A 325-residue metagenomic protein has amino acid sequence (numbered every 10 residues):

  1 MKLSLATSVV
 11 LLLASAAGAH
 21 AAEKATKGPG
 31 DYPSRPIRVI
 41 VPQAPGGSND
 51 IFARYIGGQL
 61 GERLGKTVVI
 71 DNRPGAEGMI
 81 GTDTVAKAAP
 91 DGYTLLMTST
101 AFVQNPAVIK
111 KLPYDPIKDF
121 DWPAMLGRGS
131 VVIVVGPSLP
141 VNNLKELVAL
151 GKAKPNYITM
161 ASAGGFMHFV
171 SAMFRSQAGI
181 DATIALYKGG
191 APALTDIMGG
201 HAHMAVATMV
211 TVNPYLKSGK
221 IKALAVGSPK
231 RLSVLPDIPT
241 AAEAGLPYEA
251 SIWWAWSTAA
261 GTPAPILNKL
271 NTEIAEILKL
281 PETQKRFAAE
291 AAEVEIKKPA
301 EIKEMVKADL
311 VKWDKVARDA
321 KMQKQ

Functional and structural regions predicted by a protein language model:
A6-A16: Bacterial N-terminal signal peptides
A21-D119, N156-Y157, F166-M167, G179-M204 (+2 more regions): N-terminal (or domain-start) structured segment
G28, R128, N142, V212-L280 (+1 more regions): C-terminal lobe and pocket-closing loops of periplasmic/extracytoplasmic Venus-flytrap solute-binding proteins
G28, S34-P36, A264-Q325: An extracytoplasmic/periplasmic, membrane-proximal ligand-sensing/linker region
T82, K145-V148, L194, N213: Short hydrophobic/charged patches on amphipathic alpha-helices used for structural packing and interfaces
K87-G92, A107-P192, E243, W253-R286: Hinge/capping helix and adjacent helix->loop/strand transition within the periplasmic-binding protein
F102-K111, H168, A172-Q177, M204-D237: A ligand-binding cleft/hinge motif common to bilobed small-molecule-binding domains
